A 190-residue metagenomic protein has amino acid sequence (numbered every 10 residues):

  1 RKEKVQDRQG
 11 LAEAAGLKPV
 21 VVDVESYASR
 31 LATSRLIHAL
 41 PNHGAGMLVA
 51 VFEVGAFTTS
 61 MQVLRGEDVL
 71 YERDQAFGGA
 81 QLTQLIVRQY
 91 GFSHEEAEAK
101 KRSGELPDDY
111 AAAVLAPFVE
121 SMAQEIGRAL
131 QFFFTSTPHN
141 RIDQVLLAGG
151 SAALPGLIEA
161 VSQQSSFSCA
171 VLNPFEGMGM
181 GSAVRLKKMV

Functional and structural regions predicted by a protein language model:
R1-V190: Hydrophobic/aromatic-enriched cytosolic interaction surfaces used to assemble or bind macromolecules
